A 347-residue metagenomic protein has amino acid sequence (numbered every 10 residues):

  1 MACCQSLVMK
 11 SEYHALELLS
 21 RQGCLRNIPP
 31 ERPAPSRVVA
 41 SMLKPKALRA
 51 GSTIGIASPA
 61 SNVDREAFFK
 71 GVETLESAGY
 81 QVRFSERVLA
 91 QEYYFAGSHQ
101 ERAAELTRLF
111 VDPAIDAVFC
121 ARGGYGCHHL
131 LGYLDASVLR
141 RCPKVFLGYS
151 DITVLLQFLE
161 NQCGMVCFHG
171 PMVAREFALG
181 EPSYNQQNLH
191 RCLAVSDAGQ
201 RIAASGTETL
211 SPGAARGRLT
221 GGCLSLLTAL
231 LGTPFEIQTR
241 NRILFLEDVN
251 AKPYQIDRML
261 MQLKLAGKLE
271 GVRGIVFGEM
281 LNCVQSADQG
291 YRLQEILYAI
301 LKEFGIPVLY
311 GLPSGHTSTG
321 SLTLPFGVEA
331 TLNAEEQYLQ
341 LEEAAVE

Functional and structural regions predicted by a protein language model:
C3-C4, C24: Cysteine-centered motifs
P30-S41: Short, Lys/Arg-enriched N-terminal segments with co-localized hydrophobic residues within the first ~10-30 amino acids
A40-A114: ATP/NTP phosphate-donor binding region
L134-L159, V166-M172, E303-P307: Short, acidic/small-residue loops that bind anionic groups at enzyme active sites
M165-L226: Conserved anion/nucleotide-ligand pocket segment
Q238-Y291: Internal helical hairpin/lid segments
N282-E347: ATP/nucleoside-binding phosphotransfer catalytic cores, i.e., glycine-rich phosphate-binding loops
